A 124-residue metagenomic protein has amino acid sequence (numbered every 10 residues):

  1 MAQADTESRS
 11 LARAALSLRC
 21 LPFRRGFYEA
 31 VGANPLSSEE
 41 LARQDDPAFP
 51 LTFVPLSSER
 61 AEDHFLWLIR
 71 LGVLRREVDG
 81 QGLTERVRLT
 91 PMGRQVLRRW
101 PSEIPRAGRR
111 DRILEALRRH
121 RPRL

Functional and structural regions predicted by a protein language model:
A2-P35: Short alpha-helical segments that sit at the start of domains
C20, N34-E39, V54-S58, R86: Alpha-helix N-cap/helix-initiation sites
L36-F49: Short acidic, hydrophobic short linear motifs in intrinsically disordered regions
R43, D63, Q95: DNA-binding alpha-helical recognition surfaces that contact promoter or target DNA
F53-L71: Short amphipathic alpha-helical interaction segments
I69-D79: A short, conserved structural fragment
V78-R98: Accessory beta->alpha helical hairpin/"wing" motif in late/C-terminal subdomains of nucleic-acid enzymes
P91-R123: Short, amphipathic alpha-helical interaction segments positioned at domain boundaries
